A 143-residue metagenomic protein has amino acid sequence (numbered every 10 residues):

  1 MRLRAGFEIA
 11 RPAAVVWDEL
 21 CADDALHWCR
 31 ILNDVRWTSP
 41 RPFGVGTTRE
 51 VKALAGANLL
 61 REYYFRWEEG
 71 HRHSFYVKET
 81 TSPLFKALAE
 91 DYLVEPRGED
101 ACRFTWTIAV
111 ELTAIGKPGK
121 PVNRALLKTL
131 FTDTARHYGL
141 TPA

Functional and structural regions predicted by a protein language model:
M1-R41: Hydrophobic ligand-binding cavity/cleft-lining segments
L3-I9, Y92, W106-I108: A structural signal for short, well-ordered beta-strand segments
I9, T81, V110-A114: Beta-strand elements of well-folded, non-transmembrane domains
A14-D18, E99, R136: Replace "anionic and nucleotidyl ligands
V16-L20, A25, R49, Y64 (+2 more regions): Hydrophobic pocket/interface hotspot
W28-I31, L54-A101, A109, L140: Hydrophobic-ligand binding "helix-grip"
P42-T47: A short, glycine/Asx- and small/polar-enriched loop/turn that sits immediately N-terminal to a beta-strand
R103, I108-A143: A conserved amphipathic terminal alpha-helix motif
